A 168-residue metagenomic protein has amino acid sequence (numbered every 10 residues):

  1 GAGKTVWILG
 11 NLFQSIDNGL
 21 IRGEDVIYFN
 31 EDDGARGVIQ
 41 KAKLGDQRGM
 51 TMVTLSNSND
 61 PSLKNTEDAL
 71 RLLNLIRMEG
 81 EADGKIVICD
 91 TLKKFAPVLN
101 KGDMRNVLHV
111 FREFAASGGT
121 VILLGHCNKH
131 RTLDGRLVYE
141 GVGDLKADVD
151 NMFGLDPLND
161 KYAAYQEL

Functional and structural regions predicted by a protein language model:
G1-A2, G10, I27, I86 (+1 more regions): Phosphate-binding/switch region of NTP-binding enzymes
A2, W7, L20-N106: Conserved inter-motif catalytic segment of the P-loop NTP-binding fold
I16, G80, A115: Conserved ATPase "switch" residues in P-loop NTPase domains
I16-D17, P157: Hydrophobic/aromatic-lined pockets within catalytic cores
N18-I21, D144-L145: Arginine/glycine-rich "motif VI" loop of SF2 helicases in the C-terminal RecA-like domain
